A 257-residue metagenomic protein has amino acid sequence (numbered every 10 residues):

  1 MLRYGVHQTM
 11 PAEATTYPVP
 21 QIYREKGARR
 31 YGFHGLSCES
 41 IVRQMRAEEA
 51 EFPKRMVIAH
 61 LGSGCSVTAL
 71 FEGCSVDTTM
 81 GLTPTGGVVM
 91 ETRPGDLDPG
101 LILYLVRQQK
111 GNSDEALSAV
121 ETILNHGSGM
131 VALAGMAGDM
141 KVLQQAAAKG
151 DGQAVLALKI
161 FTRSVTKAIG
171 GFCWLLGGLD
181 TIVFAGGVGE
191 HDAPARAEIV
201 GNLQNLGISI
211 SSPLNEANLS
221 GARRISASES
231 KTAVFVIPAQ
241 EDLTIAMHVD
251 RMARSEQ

Functional and structural regions predicted by a protein language model:
V6-R107: Glycine-rich phosphate-binding loop of actin/hexokinase-like ATP-binding domains
F33-L36, S40, C65, D96-G100 (+8 more regions): Conserved active-site and cofactor/substrate-binding residues in soluble primary-metabolism enzymes
I41-Q44, E48, L156-G177: Phosphate/ATP-binding catalytic cores across multiple sugar-kinase/actin-like superfamilies, primarily ASKHA
R55-A59, S118-H126, T181-V183: Beta-strand segments within the central parallel beta-sheet cores of soluble alpha/beta enzyme folds
G62, D180-L203: Glycine-rich phosphate-binding loops at beta-strand->alpha-helix junctions
Q109-A157: A mobile "lid/hinge" subdomain adjacent to the ATP/sugar-phosphate binding pocket shared across diverse ATP-dependent
A193, A197-E241: Conserved phosphate-binding/catalytic loops in two-lobed NTP-binding clefts
